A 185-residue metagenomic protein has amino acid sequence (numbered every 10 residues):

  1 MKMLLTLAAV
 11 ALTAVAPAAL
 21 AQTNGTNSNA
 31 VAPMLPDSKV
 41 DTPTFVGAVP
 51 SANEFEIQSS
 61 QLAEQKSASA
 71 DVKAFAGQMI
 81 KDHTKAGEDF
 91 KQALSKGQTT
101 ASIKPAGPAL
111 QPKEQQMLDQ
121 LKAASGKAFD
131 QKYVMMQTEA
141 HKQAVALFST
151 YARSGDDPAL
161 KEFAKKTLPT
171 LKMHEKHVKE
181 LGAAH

Functional and structural regions predicted by a protein language model:
K2-A8, A14-H185: His/Met- and acidic-residue-enriched segments that coordinate or traffic transition-metal cofactors and support
